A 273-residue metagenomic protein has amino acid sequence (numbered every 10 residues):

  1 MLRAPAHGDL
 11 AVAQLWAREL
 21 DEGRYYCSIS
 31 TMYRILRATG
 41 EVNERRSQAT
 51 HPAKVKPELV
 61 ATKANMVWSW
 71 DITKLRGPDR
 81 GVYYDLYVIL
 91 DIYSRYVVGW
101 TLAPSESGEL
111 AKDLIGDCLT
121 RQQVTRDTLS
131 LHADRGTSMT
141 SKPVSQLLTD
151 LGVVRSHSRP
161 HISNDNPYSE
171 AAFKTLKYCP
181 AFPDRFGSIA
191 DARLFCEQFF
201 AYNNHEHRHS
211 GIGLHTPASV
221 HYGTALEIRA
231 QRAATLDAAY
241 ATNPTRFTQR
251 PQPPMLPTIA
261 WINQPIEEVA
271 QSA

Functional and structural regions predicted by a protein language model:
M1-V67, I162, V220-R232: Basic, flexible linker segments flanking DNA-binding modules in nucleic acid-interacting mobile-element proteins
A4, Y25, R37-L90, E109-D117 (+1 more regions): Mobile-element integrase/transposase regions, centering on the N-terminal DNA-binding/Zn-coordinating module
D91-I92, L102-S107: A short acidic/small-residue loop/turn micro-motif
Y96-V97: Hydrophobic "anchor" residues
T125-S141, R159-S163, G213-A218: Acidic/histidine-rich, metal-coordinating catalytic segments
S130-R135, T149-Y168, F182-I189: RNase H-like polynucleotidyl transferase catalytic core
P143, D150, P167-A171, T175: Generic alpha-helical secondary structure signal
T149-V153, T175-A273: C-terminal domain-tail junction helix/linker
